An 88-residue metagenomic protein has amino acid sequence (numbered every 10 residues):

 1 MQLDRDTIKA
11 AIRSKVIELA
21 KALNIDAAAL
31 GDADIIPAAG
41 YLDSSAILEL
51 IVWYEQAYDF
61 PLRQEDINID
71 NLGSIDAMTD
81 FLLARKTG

Functional and structural regions predicted by a protein language model:
M1-A28, D80-G88: Thiotemplate assembly-line natural product biosynthesis machinery
L3, T7, G31, L42-S45 (+2 more regions): Residues at secondary-structure transition points
A20-Y41, P61-N68, K86: Phosphopantetheine carrier-protein modules
A38-A39, A46-L48: Short, contiguous, helix-prone interaction/anchoring segments in small proteins
L48-N71: Phosphopantetheinylated carrier protein domains
G73-D80: Short, cationic-aromatic polyanion-contact patches
